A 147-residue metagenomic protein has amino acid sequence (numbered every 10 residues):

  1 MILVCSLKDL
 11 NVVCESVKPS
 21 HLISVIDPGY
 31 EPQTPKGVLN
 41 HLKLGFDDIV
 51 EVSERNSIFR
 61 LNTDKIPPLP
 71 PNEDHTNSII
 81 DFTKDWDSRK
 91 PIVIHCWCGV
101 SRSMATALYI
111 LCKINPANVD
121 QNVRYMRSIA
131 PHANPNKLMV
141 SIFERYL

Functional and structural regions predicted by a protein language model:
M1-P35, M139-L147: Cys-based phosphatase fold recognition centered on the PTP superfamily
L22, P35-D48: Active-site regions of enzymes building and remodeling cell-envelope glycoconjugates
D27-P28, F46-I49, W97: Histidine- and/or cysteine-centered catalytic micro-motif in compact active-site loops
E31-Q33, V52, S101-A105: Short catalytic/ligand-binding loop motif for oxyanion handling, primarily in non-cytosolic enzymes, centered on
L42-I92, D120: Helix-loop module immediately N-terminal to the HCX5R catalytic loop in PTP-like cysteine phosphatase domains
L69-P70, C98, M126-S128: Non-catalytic interaction surface on structured domains
K84-P91, L108-L147: PTP/DSP superfamily signal
P91-L108: A phosphate-binding catalytic loop at a beta-strand-loop-alpha-helix junction that coordinates phosphoryl groups
